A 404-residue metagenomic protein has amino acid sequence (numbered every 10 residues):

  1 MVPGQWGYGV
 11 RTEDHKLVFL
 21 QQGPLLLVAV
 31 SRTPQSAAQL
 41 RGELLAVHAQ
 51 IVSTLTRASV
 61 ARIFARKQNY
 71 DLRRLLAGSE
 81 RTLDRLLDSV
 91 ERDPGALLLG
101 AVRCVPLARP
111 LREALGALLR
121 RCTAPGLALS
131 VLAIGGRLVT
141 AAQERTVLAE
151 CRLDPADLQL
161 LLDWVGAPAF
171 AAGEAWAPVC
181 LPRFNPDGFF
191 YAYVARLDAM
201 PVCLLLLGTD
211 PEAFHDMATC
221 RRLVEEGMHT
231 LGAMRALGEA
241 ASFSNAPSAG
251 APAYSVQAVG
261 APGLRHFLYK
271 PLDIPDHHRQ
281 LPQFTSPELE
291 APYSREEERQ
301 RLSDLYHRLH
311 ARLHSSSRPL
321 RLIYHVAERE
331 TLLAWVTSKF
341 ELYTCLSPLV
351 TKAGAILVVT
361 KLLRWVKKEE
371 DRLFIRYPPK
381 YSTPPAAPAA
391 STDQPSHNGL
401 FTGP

Functional and structural regions predicted by a protein language model:
M1-P404: Intrinsically disordered, Ser/Thr-rich regulatory regions of eukaryotic membrane-trafficking proteins
